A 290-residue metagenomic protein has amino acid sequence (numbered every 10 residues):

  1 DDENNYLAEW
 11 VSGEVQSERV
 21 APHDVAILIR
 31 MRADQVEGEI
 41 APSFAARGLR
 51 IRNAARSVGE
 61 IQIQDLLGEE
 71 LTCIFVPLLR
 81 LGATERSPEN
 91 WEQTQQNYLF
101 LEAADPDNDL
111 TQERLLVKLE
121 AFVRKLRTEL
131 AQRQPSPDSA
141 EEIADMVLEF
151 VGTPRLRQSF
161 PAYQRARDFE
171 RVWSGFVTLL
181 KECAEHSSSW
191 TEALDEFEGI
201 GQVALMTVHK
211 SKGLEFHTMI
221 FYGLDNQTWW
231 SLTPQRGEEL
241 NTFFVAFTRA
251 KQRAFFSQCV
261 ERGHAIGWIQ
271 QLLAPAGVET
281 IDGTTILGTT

Functional and structural regions predicted by a protein language model:
D1-L49: Helicase P-loop NTPase motor core
D1-Y6, E70, Y98, E102-D105 (+1 more regions): Helicase-core coupling region on the C-terminal RecA-like lobe
M31, A55-I63, Q258-G263: Short beta-alpha junction loops
A45-R47, A54-Q93: Conserved short internal alpha-helix adjacent to the catalytic or cofactor-binding core of large enzyme scaffolds
L79-Q112, E279-G288: Extended, charge-rich low-complexity interaction segments
P106-K210, S231, L287: Accessory C-terminal helicase-associated subdomains
L110-Q134, D225-T290: C-terminal accessory regions
K181-P234, E238-R249, R253-E261: Conserved helicase core region in the C-terminal RecA-like lobe
